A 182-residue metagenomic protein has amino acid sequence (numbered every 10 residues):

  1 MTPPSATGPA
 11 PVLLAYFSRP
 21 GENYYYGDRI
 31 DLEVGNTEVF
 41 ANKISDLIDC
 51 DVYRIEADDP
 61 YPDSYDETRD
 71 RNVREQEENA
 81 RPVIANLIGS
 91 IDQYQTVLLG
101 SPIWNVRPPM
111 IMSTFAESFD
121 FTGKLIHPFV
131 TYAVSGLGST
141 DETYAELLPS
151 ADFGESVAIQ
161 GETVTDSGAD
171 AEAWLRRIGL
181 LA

Functional and structural regions predicted by a protein language model:
T2-Q95, V106, R176-A182: N-terminal beta1-alpha1-beta2 submodule of the flavodoxin-like/Rossmannoid cofactor-binding fold
L14-Y16, V52, L99, P128-V130 (+1 more regions): Structural beta-sheet core signal
G21, A57-D59, A133, Q160-T163: Residue-level detector of flexible, active-site-proximal loop/helix-junction positions within diverse enzyme catalytic
Y25, Y65, S139, D166-S167: Short, well-ordered secondary-structure micro-motifs
V34, E38, N42, P109 (+2 more regions): Short, surface-exposed alpha-helical segments at coil->helix boundaries
I55, I103, I159: Hydrophobic pocket-lining residues within nucleotide cofactor-binding pockets
P60-D152: Helix-loop-strand module that forms the ligand-binding subsite of alpha/beta enzymes
D152-A182: Glycine-rich phosphate/pyrophosphate-binding loop and the adjoining helix
